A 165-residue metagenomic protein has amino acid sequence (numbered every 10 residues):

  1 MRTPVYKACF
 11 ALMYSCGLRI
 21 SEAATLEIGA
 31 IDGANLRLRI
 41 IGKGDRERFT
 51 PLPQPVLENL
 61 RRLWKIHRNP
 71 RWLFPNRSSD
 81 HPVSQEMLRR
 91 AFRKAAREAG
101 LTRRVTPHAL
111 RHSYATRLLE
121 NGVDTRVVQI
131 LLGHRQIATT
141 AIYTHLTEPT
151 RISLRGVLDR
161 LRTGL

Functional and structural regions predicted by a protein language model:
M1-L165: Conserved catalytic core of the tyrosine transesterase superfamily
